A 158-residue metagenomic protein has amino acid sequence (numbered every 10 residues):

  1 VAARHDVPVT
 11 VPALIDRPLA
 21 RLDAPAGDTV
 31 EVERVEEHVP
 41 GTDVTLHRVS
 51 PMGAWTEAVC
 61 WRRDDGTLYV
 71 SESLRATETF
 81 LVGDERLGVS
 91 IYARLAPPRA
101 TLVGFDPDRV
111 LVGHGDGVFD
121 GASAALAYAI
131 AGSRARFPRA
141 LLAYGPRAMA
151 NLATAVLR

Functional and structural regions predicted by a protein language model:
V1: Metabolite-binding pocket within alpha/beta catalytic cores that recognizes anionic/polar moieties
R4-H5, D106: Short, structured coil segments at secondary-structure junctions
H5, T10-T56, R63, I91-P97: Metallo-beta-lactamase
M52-L157: Metallo-beta-lactamase
